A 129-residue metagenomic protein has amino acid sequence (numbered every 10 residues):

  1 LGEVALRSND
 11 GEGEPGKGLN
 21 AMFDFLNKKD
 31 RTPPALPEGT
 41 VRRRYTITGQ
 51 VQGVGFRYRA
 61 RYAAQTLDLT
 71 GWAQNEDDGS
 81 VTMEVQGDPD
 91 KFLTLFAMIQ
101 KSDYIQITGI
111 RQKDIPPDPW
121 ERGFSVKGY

Functional and structural regions predicted by a protein language model:
G2-E3: Glycine-biased, low-complexity coil/linker segments
N9-D10: Acidic/polar hotspots within intrinsically disordered regions
K17-Y129: Intrinsically disordered, low-complexity, mixed-charge
